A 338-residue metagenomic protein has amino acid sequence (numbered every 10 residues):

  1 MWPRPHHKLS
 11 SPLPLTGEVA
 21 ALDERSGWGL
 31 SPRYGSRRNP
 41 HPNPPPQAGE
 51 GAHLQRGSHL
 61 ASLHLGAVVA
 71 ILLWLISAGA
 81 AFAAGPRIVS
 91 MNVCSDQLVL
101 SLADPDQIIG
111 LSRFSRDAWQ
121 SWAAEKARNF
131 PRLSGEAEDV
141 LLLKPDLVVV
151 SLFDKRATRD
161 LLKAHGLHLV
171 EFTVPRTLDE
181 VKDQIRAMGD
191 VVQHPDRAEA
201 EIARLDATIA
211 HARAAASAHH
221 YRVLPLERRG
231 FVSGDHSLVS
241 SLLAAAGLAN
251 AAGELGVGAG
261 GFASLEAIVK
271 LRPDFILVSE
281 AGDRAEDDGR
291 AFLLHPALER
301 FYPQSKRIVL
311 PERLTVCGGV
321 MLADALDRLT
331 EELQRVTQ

Functional and structural regions predicted by a protein language model:
M1, T16-E18, E24, S36 (+2 more regions): Glycine-biased, low-complexity coil/linker segments
G66-A80: Bacterial N-terminal signal peptides
A84-R87, L147, A157-F231, A252-E254 (+3 more regions): Extracytoplasmic substrate-binding proteins
R87-F153, T158, L248-A251, L298: A short, structured surface patch at a secondary-structure boundary
N92, S112, L152, R228 (+3 more regions): Short secondary-structure boundary segments
A137-P145, H165, F262-R272: Short helices/loops that flank or line small-molecule/ion binding pockets
L238-G260, E280, R307-V309: His/Asp/Glu-enriched short active-site or ligand-binding loop at hydrolase and phosphoryl-transfer sites
